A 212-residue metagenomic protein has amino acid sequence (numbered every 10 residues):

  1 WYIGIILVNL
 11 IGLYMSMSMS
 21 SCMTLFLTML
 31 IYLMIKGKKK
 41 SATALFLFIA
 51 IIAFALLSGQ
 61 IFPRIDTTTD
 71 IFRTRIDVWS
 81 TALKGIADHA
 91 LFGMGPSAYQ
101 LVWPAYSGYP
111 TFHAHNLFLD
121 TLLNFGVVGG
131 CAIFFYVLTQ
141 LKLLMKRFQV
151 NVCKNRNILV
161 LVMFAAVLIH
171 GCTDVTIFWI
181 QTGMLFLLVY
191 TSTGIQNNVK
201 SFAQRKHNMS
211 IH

Functional and structural regions predicted by a protein language model:
Y2-L33, F62, F125-V127, V175-I177: Helix-loop-helix junctions and helix-breaking kinks within/between transmembrane helices of multi-pass membrane
I6-L7, C22-M34, F46-I51, L138-Q140 (+1 more regions): Hydrophobic transmembrane alpha-helices of multi-pass, membrane-embedded glycosylation machinery
L10, M15, S21, S80 (+2 more regions): A conserved mid-to-late transmembrane alpha helix and its immediate loop/hinge that forms the functional core
S16, Y32-F72, S80-D88, P96: A membrane-periplasm/extracellular boundary helix in multi-pass inner-membrane enzymes that assemble envelope glycans
M29, T43, V127-L168: Hydrophobic transmembrane alpha-helices and their immediate junctions
L30-K38, A55-S58, L141-Q149, T191-V199: Structural signal for the C-terminal ends of transmembrane alpha-helices and the immediately following loop
F62, D66-S80, K84-F125: Long extracytoplasmic/lumenal interhelical loops at the membrane interface of multi-pass membrane proteins
L159-H212: Transmembrane alpha-helices of multi-pass inner-membrane enzymes
